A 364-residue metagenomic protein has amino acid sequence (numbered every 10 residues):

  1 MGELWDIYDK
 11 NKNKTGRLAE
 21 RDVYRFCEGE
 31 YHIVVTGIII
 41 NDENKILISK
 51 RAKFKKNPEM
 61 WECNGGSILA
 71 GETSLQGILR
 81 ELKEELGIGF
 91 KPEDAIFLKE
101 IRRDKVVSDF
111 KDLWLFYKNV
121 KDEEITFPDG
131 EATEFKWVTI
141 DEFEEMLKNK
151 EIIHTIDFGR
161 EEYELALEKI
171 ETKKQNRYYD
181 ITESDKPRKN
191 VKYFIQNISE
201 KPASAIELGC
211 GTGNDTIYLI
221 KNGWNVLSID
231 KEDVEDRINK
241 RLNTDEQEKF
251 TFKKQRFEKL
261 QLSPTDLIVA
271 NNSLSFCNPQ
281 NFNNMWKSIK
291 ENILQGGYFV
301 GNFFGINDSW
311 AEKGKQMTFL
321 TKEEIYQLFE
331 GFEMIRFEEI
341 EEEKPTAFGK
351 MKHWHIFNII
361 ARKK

Functional and structural regions predicted by a protein language model:
G2-T36: Acidic, metal-coordinating catalytic segment for phosphate/diphosphate chemistry, firing primarily on the Nudix
R25-E30, E100-K111, W310-K313, K344-K352: Acidic pyrophosphate-coordinating catalytic loop
L47-I48, C63-I96: The catalytic Nudix box helix
P58-E59, A70, F97-I101, K105-R177 (+3 more regions): Nudix hydrolase/Nudix homology domain
T172-P202, L208-Q261, Q280-N284, Y298-K364: Class I (Rossmann-like) S-adenosyl-L-methionine-dependent methyltransferase catalytic domain, capturing the SAM-binding
V269: A conserved beta-strand element that flanks and buttresses the S-adenosyl-L-methionine
N272-S273: Short catalytic micro-motifs in class I SAM-dependent methyltransferases
N283-Q295: A short glycine-rich, Lys/Arg-flanked "PGG" loop and its adjoining helix->strand segment in the class I
